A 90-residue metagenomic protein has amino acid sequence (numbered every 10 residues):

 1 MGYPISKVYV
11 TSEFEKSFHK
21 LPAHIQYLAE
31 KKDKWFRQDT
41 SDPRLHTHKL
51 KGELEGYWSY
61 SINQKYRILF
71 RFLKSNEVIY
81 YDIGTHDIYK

Functional and structural regions predicted by a protein language model:
M1-I5, Y9-E13, H19, H48 (+1 more regions): Basic nucleic-acid-binding interfaces
M1-K7, K16, Q26-Y27, S61-K90: Enriched for short, Lys/Arg-rich terminal
V10-D42: N-terminal first-folded block
E13, E55, I88: Residue-level recognition of oxygen-bearing side chains
K32, R44, K49-K51, K65-R67 (+2 more regions): Basic side chains
K34-Y60: A short, surface-exposed loop/turn module that caps and links secondary-structure elements
